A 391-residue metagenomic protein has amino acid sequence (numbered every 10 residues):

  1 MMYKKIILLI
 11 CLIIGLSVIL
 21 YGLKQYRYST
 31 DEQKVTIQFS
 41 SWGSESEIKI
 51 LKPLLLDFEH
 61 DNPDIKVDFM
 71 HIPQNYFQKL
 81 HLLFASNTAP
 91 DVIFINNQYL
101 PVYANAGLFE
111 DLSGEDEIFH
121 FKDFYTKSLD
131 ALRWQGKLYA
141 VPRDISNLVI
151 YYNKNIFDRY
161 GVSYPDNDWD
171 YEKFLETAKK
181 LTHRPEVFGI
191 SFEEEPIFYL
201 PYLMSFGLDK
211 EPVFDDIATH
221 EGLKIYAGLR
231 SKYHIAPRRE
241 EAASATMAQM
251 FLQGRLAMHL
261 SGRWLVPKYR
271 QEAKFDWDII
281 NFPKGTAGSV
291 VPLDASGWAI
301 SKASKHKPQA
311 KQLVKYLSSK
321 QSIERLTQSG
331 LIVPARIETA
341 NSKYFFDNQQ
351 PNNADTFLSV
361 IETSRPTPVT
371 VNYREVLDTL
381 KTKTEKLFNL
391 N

Functional and structural regions predicted by a protein language model:
M1-V102, Y164, K284-A287, P308-Q309 (+5 more regions): Conserved N-terminal structural module of periplasmic/extracytoplasmic solute-binding proteins
D57, N62-F124, R159-G161, M250 (+4 more regions): Extracytoplasmic "Venus flytrap"/periplasmic binding protein-like
L82, P90-D91, F119-I156, P185-F192 (+3 more regions): A structural signal for short loop-to-beta-strand junctions that line the ligand-binding cleft of periplasmic/secreted
N97-V149, H183, D278-I280, F346-Q350 (+1 more regions): Hinge/lid segment of periplasmic solute-binding proteins
P101-L108, S128-P165, F192-E211, L293-I300 (+1 more regions): Periplasmic solute-binding protein
A178-K179, P212-A243: Glycine-centered hinge/linker elements that transmit conformational signals in sensory and ligand-binding systems
K315-E338: Periplasmic-binding protein-like
A335, T339, Q349-N391: C-terminal capping/gating helix-and-loop segments adjacent to ligand/active sites or protein-protein/ligand interfaces
